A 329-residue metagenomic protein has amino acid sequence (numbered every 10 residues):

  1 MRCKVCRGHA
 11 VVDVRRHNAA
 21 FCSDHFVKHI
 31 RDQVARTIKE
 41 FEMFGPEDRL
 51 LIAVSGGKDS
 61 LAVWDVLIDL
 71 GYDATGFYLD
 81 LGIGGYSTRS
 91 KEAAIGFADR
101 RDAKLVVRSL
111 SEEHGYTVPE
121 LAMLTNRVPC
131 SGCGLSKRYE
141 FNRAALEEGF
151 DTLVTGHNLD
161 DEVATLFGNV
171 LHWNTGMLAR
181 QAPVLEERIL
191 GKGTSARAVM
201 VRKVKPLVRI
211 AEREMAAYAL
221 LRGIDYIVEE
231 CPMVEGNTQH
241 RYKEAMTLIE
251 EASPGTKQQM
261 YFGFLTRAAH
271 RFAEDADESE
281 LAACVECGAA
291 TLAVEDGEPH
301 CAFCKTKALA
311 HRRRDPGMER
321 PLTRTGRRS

Functional and structural regions predicted by a protein language model:
M1-C3, C22, Q258-S329: Cys/His-clustered metal-coordination modules, chiefly Zn-binding fingers
R2-A179, P183-V184, G191-T194, M200 (+4 more regions): ATP-dependent adenylation/nucleotidyltransferase module used to activate substrates
V12-V14, I210-F262, A293-E295: Mid-to-C-terminal catalytic subdomains of enzymes that bind/position adenosyl phosphate moieties or nucleic-acid
A20, L135, D161, E235-K243 (+2 more regions): An alpha-helix initiation/capping motif
Y116-P119, T238-H240, A269-F272: Short, solvent-exposed polar/charged micro-motifs at secondary-structure junctions
N169, W173, A252, G263 (+1 more regions): Phosphate/oxyanion-binding loops and surfaces in catalytic or ligand/nucleic-acid-binding neighborhoods
V199-V201, K243: Flexible glycine/proline-enriched surface loops and loop-helix/loop-strand junctions
V204-P206: Glycine- and acidic-residue-rich phosphate-binding/metal-coordinating active-site segment common to enzymes that handle
